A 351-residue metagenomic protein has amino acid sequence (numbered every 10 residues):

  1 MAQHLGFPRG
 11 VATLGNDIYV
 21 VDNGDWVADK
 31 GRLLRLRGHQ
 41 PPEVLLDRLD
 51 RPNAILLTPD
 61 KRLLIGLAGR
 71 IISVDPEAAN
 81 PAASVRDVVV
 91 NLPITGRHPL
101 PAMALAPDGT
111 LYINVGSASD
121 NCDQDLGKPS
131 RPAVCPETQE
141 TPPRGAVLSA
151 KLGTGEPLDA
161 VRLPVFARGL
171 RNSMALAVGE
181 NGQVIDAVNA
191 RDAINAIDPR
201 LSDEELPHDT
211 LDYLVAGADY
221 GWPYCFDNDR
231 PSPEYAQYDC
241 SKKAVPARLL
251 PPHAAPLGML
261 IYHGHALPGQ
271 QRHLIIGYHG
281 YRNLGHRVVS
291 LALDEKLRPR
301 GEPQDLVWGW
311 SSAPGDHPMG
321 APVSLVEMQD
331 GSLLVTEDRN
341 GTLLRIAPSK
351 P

Functional and structural regions predicted by a protein language model:
M1-D29, A254-I261, I276-G277: Beta-strand-rich domains and repeat architectures in extracellular enzymes and scaffolds, especially beta-propellers
M1-L5, V44-D50, V88-T95, P164-G169 (+3 more regions): Surface loop/turn motifs at the tips and blade-to-blade linkers of beta-strand repeat domains
R9, G31-K61: Blade-loop segments of beta-propeller domains
R9-A12, L56, A104, A177 (+2 more regions): Conserved beta-strand position repeated across blades of beta-propeller domains
G15-N16, D60-R62, D108-G109, N181-G182 (+2 more regions): Short coil/turn segments that connect the beta-strands within blades of beta-propeller domains
Y19-D22, I65-G66, Y112-N114, I185-V188 (+2 more regions): Residue position within the beta-strands of beta-propeller blades
A68-A106, N114-S119, V134: Asp-box/WD-like beta-propeller blade repeats and closely related beta-sheet repeat scaffolds
L100, S117-L163, R168-V307, G315-D316 (+4 more regions): Beta-propeller domain segments
